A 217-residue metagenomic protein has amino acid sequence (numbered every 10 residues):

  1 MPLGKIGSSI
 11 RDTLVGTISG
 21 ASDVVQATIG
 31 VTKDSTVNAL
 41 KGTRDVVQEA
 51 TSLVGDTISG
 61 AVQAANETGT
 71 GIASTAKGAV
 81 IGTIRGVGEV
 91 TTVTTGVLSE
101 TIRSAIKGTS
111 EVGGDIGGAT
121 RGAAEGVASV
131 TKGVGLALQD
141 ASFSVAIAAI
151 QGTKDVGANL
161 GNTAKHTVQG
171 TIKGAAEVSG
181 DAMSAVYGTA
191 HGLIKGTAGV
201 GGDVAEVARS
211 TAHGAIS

Functional and structural regions predicted by a protein language model:
P2-S217: Extended, low-complexity, charged alpha-helical tracts that assemble into coiled-coils or amphipathic helices used
